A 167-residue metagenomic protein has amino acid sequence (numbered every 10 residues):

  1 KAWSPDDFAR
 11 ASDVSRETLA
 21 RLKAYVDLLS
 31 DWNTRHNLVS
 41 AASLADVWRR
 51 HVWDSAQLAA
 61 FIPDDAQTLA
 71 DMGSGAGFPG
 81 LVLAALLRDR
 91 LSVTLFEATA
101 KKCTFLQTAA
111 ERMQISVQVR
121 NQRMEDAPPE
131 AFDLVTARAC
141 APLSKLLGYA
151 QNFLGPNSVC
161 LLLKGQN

Functional and structural regions predicted by a protein language model:
K1-A2, V26-D31, F78-P79, Q118-V119 (+1 more regions): Short hydrophobic/aromatic-rich motifs at helix boundaries and adjacent loops
A2-A66, A70, K101-I115: Class I SAM-dependent transferase core
Q67, G80-V82, R88-N167: S-adenosylmethionine
G73-G77: Class I SAM-dependent methyltransferase "Motif I" SAM/SAH-binding loop
